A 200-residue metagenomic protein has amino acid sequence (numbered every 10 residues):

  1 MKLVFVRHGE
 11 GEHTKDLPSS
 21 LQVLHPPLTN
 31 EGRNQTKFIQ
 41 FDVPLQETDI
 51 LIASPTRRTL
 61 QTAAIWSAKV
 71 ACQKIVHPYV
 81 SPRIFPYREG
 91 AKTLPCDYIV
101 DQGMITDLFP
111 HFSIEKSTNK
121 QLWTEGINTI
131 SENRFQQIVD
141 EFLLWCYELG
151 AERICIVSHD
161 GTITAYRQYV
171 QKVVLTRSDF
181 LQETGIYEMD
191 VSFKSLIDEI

Functional and structural regions predicted by a protein language model:
K2, V6-I75, R177: Active-site-proximal alpha-helix that buttresses catalytic centers in soluble enzyme cores
L3, D49, E152-D160: Generic beta-sheet signal
H13, Q22-P27, V70-Q137: Phosphate-handling substructures
P44-E47, C146-A151: Glycine-rich phosphate-binding loop signature in dinucleotide/nucleotide-binding domains
Q46-Y79, T106-S117, D190-I200: Conserved histidine-centered catalytic loops in small-molecule metabolism enzymes
R58-L60, P82-R83, T162-T164: Short, active-site-adjacent cap segments at secondary-structure transitions
F135-L149: A short, acidic, amphipathic alpha-helical segment used as a generic capping/interface helix at domain edges
Q171-I200: Domain-level recognition of soluble alpha/beta enzyme cores, biased toward histidine phosphatases/phosphomutases
